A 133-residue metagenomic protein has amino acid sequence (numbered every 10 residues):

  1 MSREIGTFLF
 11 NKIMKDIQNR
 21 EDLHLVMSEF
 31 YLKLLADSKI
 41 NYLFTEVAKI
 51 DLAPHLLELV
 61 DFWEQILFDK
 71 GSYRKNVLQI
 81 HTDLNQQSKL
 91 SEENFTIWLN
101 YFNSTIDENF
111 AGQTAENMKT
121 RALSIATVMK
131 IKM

Functional and structural regions predicted by a protein language model:
I5-M133: Core of compact, soluble alpha-helical bundle domains
